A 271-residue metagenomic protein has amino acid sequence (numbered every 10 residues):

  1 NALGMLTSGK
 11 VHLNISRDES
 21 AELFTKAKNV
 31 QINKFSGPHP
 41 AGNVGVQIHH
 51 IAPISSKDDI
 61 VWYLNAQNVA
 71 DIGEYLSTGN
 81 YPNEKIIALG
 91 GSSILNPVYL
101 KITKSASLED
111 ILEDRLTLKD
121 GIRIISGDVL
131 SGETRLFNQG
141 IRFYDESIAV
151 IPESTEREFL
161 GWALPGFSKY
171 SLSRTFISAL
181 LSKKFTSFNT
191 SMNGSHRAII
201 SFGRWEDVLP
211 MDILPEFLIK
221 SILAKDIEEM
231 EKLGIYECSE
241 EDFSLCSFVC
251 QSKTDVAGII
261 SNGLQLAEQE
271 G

Functional and structural regions predicted by a protein language model:
N1-G271: Buried, small/hydrophobic-residue-enriched core segments of structured protein domains
